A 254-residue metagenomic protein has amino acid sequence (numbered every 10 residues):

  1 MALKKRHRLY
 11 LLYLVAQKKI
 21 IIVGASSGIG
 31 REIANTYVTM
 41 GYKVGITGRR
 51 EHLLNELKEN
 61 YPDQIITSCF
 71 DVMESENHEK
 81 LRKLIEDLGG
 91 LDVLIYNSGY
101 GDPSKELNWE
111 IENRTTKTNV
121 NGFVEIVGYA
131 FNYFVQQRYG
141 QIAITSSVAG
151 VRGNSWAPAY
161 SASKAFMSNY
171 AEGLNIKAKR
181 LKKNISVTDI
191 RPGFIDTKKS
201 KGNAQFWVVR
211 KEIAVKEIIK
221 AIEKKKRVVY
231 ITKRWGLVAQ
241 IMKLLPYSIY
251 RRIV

Functional and structural regions predicted by a protein language model:
S26-S27: Conserved glycine-rich cofactor-binding loop
Y61-E76: Rossmann-fold cofactor-recognition segment
N97-P103: Conserved NAD(P)H cofactor-binding loop of Rossmann-fold oxidoreductase domains
S104-K117: Short alpha-helical oligomerization interface
V127, S163: Active-site helix of classical SDR
S147: Residue(s) in the substrate-gating loop at a strand-loop-helix junction that position the organic substrate next
D189, K201-A239: C-terminal helical subdomain
